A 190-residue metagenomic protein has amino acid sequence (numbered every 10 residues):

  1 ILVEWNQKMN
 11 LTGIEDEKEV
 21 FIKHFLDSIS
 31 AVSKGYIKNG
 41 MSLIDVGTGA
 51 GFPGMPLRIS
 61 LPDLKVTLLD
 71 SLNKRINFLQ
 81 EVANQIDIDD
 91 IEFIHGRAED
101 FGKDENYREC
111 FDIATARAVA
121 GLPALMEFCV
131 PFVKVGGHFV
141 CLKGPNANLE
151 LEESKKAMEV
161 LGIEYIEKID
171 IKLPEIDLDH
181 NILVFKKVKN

Functional and structural regions predicted by a protein language model:
I1-G40, I44, K74-I91: Class I SAM-dependent transferase core
L2, F25-S28, G54, L151-S154 (+1 more regions): A general structural signal for well-ordered alpha-helical segments in protein cores
L11, D63-V66: Short small-residue beta-strand/loop micro-motif enriched in glycine and branched aliphatics
I29-V32, R58, K186: Predominant activation on well-ordered alpha-helical scaffold segments within soluble catalytic domains
K38, P62, K134: Short conserved AdoMet
G47: Conserved glycine-centered beta->alpha loop in an early N-terminal alpha/beta scaffold
A50-D63, E127-V130: Conserved SAM-binding loop of SAM-dependent methyltransferases across substrates and taxa, primarily the Class I
K65-T67, S71-N190: S-adenosylmethionine
